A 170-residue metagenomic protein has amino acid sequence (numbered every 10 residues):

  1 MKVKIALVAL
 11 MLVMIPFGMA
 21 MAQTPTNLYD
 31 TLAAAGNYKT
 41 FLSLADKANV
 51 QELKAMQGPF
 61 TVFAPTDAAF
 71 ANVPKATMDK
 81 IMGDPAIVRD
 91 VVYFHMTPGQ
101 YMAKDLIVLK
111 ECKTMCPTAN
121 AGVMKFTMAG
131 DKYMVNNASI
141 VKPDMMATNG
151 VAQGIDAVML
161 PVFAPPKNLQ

Functional and structural regions predicted by a protein language model:
M1-L7: Bacterial N-terminal signal peptides that target proteins for export
I5, G18-Q170: Mature, structured domains of secreted/extracytosolic soluble proteins
V8-P16: Bacterial N-terminal signal peptides
